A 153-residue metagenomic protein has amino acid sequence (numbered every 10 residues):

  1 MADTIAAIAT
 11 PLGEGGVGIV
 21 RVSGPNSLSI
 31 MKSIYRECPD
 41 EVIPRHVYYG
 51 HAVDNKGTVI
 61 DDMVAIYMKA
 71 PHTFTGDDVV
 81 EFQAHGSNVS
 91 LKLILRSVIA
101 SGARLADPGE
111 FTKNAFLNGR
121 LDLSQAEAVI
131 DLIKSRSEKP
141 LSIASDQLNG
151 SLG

Functional and structural regions predicted by a protein language model:
M1-S142, D146-G150: A glycine-rich (often HGG/GG-containing) alpha/beta subdomain
